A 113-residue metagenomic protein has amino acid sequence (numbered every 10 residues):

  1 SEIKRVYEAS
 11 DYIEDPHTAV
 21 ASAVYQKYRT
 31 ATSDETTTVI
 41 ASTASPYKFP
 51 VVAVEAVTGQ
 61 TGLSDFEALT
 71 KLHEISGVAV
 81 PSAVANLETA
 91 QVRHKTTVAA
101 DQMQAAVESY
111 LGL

Functional and structural regions predicted by a protein language model:
S1-L113: PLP-dependent amino-acid enzyme catalytic core
